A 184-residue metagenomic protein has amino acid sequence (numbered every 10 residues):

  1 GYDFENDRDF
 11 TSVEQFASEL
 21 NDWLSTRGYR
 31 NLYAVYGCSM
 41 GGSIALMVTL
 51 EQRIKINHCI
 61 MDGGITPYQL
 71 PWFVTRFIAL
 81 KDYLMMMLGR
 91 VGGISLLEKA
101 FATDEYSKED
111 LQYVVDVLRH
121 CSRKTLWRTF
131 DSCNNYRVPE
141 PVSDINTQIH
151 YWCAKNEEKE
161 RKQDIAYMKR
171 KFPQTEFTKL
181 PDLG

Functional and structural regions predicted by a protein language model:
G1-A34: Active-site loop/oxyanion-hole signature of alpha/beta-hydrolase fold enzymes
V35-G37, D62: Short beta-strand immediately N-terminal to the catalytic nucleophile in serine-hydrolase-like folds
G37-G41, A45: Gly/Ala-rich beta-loop-alpha elbow adjacent to hydrolase catalytic centers
L50, I56-M86: Flexible "cap/lid" loop of the alpha/beta hydrolase fold
L70-W72, R90-S143: Conserved alpha/beta-hydrolase catalytic His-Asp/Glu region
I145, Y151-C153: Short beta-strand/loop motif that positions the catalytic acidic residue of the alpha/beta-hydrolase fold
E158-D164: Conserved alpha/beta-hydrolase "acid-adjacent" motif
I165, K169-G184: Catalytic histidine neighborhood in serine/cysteine hydrolases with alpha/beta-hydrolase-type architecture
